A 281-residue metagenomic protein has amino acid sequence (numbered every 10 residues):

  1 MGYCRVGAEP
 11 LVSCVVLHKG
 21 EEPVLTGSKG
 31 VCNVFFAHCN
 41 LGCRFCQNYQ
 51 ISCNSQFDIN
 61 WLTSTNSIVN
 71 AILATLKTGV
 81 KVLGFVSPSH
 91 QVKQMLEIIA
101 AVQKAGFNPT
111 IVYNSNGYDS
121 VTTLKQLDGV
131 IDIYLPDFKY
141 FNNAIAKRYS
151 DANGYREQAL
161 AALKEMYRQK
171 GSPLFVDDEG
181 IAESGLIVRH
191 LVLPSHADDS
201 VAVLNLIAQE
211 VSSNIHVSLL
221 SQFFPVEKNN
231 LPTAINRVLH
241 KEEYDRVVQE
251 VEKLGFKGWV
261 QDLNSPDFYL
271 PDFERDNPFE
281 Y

Functional and structural regions predicted by a protein language model:
M1, G171-Y281: Auxiliary Fe-S-binding modules of radical SAM enzymes
R5-I133, N142-N143: Conserved Radical SAM active-site core
C32, L83, I111-Y113, Y134-P136 (+3 more regions): Hydrophobic faces of well-ordered beta-strands that scaffold small-molecule active sites in alpha/beta enzyme cores
S52-C53, V92, G117-S120, F138-R156 (+3 more regions): Conserved radical SAM core fold
I68-A71, M95-I99, T123, L127 (+4 more regions): A general structural detector for well-ordered alpha-helical segments in enzyme core domains, enriched
I99-T110, A161-Q169, K241-Q249: Alpha-helix-loop-beta-strand connector modules within alpha/beta enzyme cores
D128-N142, N214-F223: Non-cysteine beta-strand/loop elements that form the S-adenosyl-L-methionine
K147-E179: Anionic-ligand binding region
